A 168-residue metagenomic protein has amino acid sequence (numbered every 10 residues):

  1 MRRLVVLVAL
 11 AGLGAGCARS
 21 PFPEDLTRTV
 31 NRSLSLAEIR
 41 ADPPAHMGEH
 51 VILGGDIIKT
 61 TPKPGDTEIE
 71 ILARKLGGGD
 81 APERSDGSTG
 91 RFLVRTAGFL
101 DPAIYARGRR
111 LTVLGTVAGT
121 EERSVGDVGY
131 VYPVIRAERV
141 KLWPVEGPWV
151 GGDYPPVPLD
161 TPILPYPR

Functional and structural regions predicted by a protein language model:
M1-C17: Sec-dependent bacterial lipoprotein signal peptides
C17-R168: OB-fold and OB-like single-stranded nucleic-acid-recognition modules and their adjacent interaction interfaces
